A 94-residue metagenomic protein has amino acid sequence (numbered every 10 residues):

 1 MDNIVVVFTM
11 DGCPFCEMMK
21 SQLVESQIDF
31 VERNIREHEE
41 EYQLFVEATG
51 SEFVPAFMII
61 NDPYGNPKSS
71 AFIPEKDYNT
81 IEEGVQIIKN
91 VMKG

Functional and structural regions predicted by a protein language model:
M1-I28: Local sequence-structure signature of Cys/Sec-based thiol-disulfide redox active-site neighborhoods
I4, V31, K76: Catalytic phosphate/metal-binding cores of nucleic-acid and nucleotide-processing enzymes, i.e., regions that mediate
G12, I35-H38, D77: Short beta->alpha junction loops/turns
M19, E41, F53, D77 (+1 more regions): Amphipathic alpha-helical interface surfaces
V24, V31, E47: Short polybasic/polar patches that bind polyanions
N34-F53, P63, I87-M92: Thioredoxin-like thiol-disulfide oxidoreductase module
V46-V54, S69-K76: Thiol/disulfide oxidoreductase modules built on the thioredoxin-like
I59-G94: Non-catalytic, surface beta->alpha helical segment in thiol-disulfide oxidoreductase systems
